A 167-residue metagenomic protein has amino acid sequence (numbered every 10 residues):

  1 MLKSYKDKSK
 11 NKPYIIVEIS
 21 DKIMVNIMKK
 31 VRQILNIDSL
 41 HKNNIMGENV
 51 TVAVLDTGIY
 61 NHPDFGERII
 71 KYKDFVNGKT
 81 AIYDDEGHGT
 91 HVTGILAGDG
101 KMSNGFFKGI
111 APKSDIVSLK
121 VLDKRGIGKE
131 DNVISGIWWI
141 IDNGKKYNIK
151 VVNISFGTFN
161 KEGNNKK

Functional and structural regions predicted by a protein language model:
M1-T51, P63-E67: Protease zymogen maturation seam
K8, V17, R68, G78 (+3 more regions): Generic signature of intrinsically disordered, low-complexity segments enriched in small/polar residues
M24, Q33, K113, V117 (+1 more regions): N-terminal alpha-helical segment
R32-N36, D99, G136-I137: Short, well-ordered amphipathic alpha-helical segments that serve as non-catalytic structural scaffolds within diverse
S39-V52, I59-K71, T80-D131, Y147-K150: Subtilisin-like serine protease catalytic core
V121-K167: Substrate-binding/access-modulating region of protease and related hydrolase catalytic domains
